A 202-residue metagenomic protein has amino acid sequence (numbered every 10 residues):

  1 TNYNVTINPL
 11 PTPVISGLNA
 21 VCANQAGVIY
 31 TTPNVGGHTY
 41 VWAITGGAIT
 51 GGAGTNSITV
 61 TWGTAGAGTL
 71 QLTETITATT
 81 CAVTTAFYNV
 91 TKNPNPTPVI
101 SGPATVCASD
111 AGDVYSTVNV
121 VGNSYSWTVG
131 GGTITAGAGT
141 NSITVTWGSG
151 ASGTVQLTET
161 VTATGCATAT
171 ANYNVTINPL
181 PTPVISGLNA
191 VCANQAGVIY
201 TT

Functional and structural regions predicted by a protein language model:
Y3-P9, Y88-P94, Y173-P179: Interdomain boundary/hinge segments at the C-termini of tandem beta-sandwich modules
P9-L18, P94-P103, P179-G187: Proline-enriched interdomain boundary motifs that mark the N-terminal boundary and often initiate the first structured
C22, T77-T85, C107, A163-T170 (+1 more regions): Short, exposed coil/turn segments at beta-strand boundaries within extracellular/luminal domains
Q25-N34, D110-N119, Q195-T202: A short beta-strand segment in extracellular, disulfide-stabilized domains
V35-V41, V120-S126: Solvent-exposed loop segments of extracellular immunoglobulin-like
V41-T55, A108, V129-T140: Low-complexity "stalk/linker" and mucin-like segments enriched in Ser/Thr/Pro/Ala/Gly
N56-A67, N141-S152: Solvent-exposed segments in extracellular or luminal domains encompassing
L72-E74, L157-E159: Hydrophobic/tyrosine-rich beta-strand signature of extracellular beta-sandwich/beta-rich modules, prominently
